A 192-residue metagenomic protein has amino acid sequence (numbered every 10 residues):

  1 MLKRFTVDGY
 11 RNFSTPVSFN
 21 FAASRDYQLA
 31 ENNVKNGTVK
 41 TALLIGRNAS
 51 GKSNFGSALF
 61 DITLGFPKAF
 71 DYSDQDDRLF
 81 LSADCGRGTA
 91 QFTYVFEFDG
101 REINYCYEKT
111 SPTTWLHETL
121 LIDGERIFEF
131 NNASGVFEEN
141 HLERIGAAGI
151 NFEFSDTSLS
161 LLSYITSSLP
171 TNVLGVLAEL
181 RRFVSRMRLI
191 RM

Functional and structural regions predicted by a protein language model:
M1-F60: Pre-Walker A-like glycine/lysine-rich segment at the N-terminus of P-loop NTPase domains
R4-D8, F80-S82, G146-G149: Intrinsically disordered, low-complexity boundary segments flanking structured domains
F5, A90-Y94, T114-L121: Short polybasic amphipathic segments
N12, L79-F80, L161: Residue-level preference for alpha-helix termini and adjacent loops
F13-T15, D99-I103, E125-R126: Short acidic/polar mixed-charge low-complexity motifs
G37, A42, G56-Y107, S111-P112: Conserved P-loop NTP-binding catalytic core
E108-M192: Electropositive, glycine-dotted interaction segments that contact anionic polymers or phosphate-rich ligands
